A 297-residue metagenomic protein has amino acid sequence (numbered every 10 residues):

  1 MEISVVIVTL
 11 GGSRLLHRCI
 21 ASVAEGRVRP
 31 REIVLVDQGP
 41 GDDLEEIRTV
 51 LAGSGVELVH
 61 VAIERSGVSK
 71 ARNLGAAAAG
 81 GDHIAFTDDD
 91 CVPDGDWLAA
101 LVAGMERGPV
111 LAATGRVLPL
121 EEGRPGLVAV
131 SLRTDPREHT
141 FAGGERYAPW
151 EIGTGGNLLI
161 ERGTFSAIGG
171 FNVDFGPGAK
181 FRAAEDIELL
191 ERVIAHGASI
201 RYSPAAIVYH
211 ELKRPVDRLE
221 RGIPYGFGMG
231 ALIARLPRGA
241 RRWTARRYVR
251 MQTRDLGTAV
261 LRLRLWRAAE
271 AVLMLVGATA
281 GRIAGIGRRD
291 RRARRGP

Functional and structural regions predicted by a protein language model:
I3-L15, C19, E25-R27, V36 (+2 more regions): A conserved hydrophobic helix/loop-capping motif in glycosyltransferases and polysaccharide synthases
I20-A62: Acidic donor-binding segment of Leloir-type glycosyltransferases
I63-A79: Glycine-rich, basic loop-to-helix element that forms the pyrophosphate-binding segment of sugar-nucleotide handling
I84: Short aromatic/hydrophobic "clamp" motif used to bind/position activated sugar donors
D96-V128: Conserved donor NDP-sugar-binding/catalytic core segment of glycosyltransferases
G115, S131-E151, G155: Short, flexible, basic/aromatic active-site loop/helix in glycosyltransferases
G153, P177-L189: Acidic donor-binding loop at a coil-to-helix junction in glycosyltransferase catalytic cores that engages
R221-G228, A234, R238-P297: Non-catalytic, C-terminal membrane-associated alpha-helical segments of glycosyltransferases
